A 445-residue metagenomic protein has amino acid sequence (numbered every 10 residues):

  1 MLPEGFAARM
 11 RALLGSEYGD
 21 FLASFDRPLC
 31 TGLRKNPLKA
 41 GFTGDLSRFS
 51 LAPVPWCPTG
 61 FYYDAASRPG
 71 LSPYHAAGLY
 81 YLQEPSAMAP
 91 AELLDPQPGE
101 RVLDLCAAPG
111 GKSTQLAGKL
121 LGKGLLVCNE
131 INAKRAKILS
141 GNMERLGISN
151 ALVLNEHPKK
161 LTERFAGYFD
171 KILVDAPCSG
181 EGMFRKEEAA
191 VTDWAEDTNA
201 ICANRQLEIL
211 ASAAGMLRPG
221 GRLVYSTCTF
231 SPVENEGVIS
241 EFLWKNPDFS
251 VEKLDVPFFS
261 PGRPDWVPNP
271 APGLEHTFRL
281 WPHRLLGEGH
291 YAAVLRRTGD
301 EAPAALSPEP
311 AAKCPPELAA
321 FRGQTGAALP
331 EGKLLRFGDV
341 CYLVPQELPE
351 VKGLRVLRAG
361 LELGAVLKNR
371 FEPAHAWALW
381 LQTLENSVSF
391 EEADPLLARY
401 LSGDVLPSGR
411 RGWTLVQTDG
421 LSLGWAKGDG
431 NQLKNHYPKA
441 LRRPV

Functional and structural regions predicted by a protein language model:
M1-D45, E288-Y291, T298-V445: Polybasic, low-complexity RNA-engagement segments
T31-M88: Conserved AdoMet
G99-A108: Conserved class I S-adenosyl-L-methionine
P109-G122: Conserved SAM-binding loop of SAM-dependent methyltransferases across substrates and taxa, primarily the Class I
L121, L217-P219: Helix-to-beta-strand junctions that scaffold the AdoMet/dcAdoMet cofactor pocket in Class I SAM-dependent enzymes
N129-G167: S-adenosyl-L-methionine
K134, K171-A211, C228-N235, P257 (+1 more regions): Mobile active-site "lid"/loop adjacent to the S-adenosyl-L-methionine
F169, R222-Y225, F230-Y342: Class I S-adenosyl-L-methionine
